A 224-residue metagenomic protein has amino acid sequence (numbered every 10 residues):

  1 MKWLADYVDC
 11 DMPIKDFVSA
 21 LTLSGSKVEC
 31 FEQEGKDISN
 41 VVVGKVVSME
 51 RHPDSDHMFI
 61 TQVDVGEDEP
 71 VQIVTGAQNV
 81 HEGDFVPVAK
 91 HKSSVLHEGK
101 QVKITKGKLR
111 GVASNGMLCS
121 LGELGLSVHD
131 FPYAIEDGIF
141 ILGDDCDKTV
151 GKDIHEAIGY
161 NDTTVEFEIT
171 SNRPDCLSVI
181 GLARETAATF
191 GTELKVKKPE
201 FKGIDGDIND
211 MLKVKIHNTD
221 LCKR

Functional and structural regions predicted by a protein language model:
M1-M211: Phosphate-backbone binding interfaces of nucleic-acid-interacting proteins
G206-R224: Hydrophobic, small-residue-rich alpha-helical packing segments that form membrane-like cores
